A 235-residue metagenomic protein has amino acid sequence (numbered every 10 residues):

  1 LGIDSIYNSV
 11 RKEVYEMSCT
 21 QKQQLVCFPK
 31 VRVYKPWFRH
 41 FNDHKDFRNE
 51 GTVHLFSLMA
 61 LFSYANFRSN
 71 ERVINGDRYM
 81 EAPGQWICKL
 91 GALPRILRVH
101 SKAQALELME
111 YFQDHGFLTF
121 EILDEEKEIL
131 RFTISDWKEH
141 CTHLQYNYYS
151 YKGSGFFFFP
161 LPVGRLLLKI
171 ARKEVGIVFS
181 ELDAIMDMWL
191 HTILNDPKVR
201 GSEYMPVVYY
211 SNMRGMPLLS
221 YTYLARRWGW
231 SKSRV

Functional and structural regions predicted by a protein language model:
L1, S5, F67-R131, P197-V235: Winged helix-turn-helix DNA-binding recognition segment
L1-L55, R68-Q85, H143-E181, V207-R214: Positively charged, structured surface patches that bind polyanionic biopolymers
W37, W86, W137, W189 (+1 more regions): A residue-identity detector for tryptophan
V53-A65, L93, A105, F112 (+3 more regions): Short, structured motif recognition centered on aromatic/hydrophobic residues
M59, W86, F132, L182 (+2 more regions): A broad, low-specificity signal marking well-ordered, structured residues that form hydrophobic/aromatic
F62-S69, T142, T192-D196: Short alpha-helix boundary/capping elements
L97-R98, H140-T142, Y149-Y151, W228: Short, solvent-exposed interaction modules
E128-N147: Short, structured interface segments
